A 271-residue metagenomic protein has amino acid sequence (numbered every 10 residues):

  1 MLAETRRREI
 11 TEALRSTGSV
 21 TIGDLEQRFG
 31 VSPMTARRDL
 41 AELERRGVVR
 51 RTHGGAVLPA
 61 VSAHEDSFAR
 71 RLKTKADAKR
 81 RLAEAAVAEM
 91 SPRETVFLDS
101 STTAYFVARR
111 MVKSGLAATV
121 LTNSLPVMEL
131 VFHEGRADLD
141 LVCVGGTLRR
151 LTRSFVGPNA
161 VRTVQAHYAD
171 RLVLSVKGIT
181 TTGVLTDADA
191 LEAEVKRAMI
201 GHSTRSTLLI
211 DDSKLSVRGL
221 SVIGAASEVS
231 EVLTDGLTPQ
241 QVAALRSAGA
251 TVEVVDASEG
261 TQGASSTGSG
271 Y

Functional and structural regions predicted by a protein language model:
M1, K73-R80, T122, S154-F155 (+1 more regions): Conserved phosphate-coordination/catalytic loops
L2-G23, Q27-S100, R109-A117, F132-A137: HTH-adjacent hinge/linker in prokaryotic transcriptional regulators
L2-L25, G30-P33, E44-R45, M128-Y271: Conserved phosphate- and dinucleotide-binding cores of soluble alpha/beta proteins, encompassing both enzyme active
G55, P126-V127: Short glycine-enriched loops at secondary-structure junctions
A104: Conserved SAM/SAH-binding loop
A117-A118, V232: Conserved helix-loop-beta element of the AMP-binding
A118-V120, L141: Short beta-strand element of Class I
